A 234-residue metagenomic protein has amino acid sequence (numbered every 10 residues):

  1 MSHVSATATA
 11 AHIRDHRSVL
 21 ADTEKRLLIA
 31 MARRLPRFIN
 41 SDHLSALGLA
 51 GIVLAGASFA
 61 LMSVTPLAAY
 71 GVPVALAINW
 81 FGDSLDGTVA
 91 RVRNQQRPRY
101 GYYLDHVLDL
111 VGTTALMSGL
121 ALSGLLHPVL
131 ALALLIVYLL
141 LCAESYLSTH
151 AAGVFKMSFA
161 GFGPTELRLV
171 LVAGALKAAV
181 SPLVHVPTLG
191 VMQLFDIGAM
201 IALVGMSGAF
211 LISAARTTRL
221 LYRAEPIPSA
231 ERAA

Functional and structural regions predicted by a protein language model:
M1-P73, A115-A234: Hydrophobic alpha-helical transmembrane segments
V74-S118, E144-S148, A215-R216: Acidic (Asp/Glu-rich) catalytic motifs at the cytosolic membrane interface
